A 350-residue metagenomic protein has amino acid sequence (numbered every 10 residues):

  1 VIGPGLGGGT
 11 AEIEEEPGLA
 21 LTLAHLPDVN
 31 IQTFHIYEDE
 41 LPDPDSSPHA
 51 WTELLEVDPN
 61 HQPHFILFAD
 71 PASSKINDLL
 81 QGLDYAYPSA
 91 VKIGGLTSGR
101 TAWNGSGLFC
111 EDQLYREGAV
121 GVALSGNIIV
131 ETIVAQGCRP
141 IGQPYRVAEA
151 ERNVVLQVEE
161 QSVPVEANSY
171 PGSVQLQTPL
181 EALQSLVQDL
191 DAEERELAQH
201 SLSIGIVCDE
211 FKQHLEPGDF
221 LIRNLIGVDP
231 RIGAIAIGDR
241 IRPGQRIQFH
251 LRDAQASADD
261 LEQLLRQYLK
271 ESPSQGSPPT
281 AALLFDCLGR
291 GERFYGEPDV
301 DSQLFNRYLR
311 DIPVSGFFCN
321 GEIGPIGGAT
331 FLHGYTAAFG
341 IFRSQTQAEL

Functional and structural regions predicted by a protein language model:
I2-H64, F68-Y295, D299-I312, F317-L350: Small-residue-enriched flexible segments
